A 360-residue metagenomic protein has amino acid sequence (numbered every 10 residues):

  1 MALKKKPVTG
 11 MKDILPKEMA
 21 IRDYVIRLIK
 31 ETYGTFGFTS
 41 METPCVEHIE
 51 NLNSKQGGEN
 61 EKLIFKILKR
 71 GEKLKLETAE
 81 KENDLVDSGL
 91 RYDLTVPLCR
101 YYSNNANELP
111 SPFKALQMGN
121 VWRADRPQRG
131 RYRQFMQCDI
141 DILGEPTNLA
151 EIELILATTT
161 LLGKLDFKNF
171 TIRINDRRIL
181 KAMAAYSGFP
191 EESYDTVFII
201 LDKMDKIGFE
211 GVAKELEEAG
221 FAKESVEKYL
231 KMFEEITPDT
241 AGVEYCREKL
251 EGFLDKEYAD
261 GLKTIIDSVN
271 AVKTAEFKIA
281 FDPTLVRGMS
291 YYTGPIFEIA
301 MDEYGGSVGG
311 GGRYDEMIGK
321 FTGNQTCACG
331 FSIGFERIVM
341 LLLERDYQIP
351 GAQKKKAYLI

Functional and structural regions predicted by a protein language model:
M1-R22, L76-T78: Auxiliary tRNA-acceptor-end handling modules of aminoacyl-tRNA synthetases
I14, F65-I67, V308: Short clusters of hydrophobic/aromatic residues that line enzyme substrate/ligand-binding pockets
E18-F36, E47-H48, E80-L85, D93-N107 (+3 more regions): Positively charged, Gly/Ser-enriched RNA/tRNA-binding surfaces
T43-K62, I174-Y186, L285-T293: Beta-rich nucleic-acid/ligand-interaction surfaces
C45-S88: Polyanion/phosphate-binding surface patch
N60-L76, F189-V212, M301: Acidic, His- and aromatic-enriched active-site or binding-groove loops in soluble protein domains that engage sugars
F170-I172: A short amphipathic beta-strand at an alpha->beta junction
